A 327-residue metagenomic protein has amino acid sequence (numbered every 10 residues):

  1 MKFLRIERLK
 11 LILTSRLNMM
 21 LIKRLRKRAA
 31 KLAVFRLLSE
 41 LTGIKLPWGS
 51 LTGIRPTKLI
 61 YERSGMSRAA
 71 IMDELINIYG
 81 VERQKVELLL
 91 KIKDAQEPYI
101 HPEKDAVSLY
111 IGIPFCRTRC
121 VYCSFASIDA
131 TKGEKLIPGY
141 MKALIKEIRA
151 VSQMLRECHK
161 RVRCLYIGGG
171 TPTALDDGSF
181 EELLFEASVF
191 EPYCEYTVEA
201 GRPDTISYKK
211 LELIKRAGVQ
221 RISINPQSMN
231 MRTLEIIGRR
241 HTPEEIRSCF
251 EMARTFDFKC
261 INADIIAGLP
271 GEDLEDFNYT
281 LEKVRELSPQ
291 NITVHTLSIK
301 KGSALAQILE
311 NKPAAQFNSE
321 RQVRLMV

Functional and structural regions predicted by a protein language model:
M1-K45: N-terminal accessory interaction module
L38-W48, G65-L109, C158-H159: N-terminal [4Fe-4S]-dependent radical SAM core
S39, C123, I308-E310: Acidic/polar active-site rim loop that often engages polyanionic ligands
S50-T52: Replace the tail clause
P56: Catalytic "initiation/cleavage/transfer" segments centered on a nucleophilic residue and adjacent nucleic-acid-engaging
G112-S127: Local cysteine-cluster metal-coordination motifs and their immediate loop/turn environment, predominantly Fe-S cluster
S127-V327: Conserved non-cysteine loop/helix-boundary elements of the Radical SAM core domain that shape
